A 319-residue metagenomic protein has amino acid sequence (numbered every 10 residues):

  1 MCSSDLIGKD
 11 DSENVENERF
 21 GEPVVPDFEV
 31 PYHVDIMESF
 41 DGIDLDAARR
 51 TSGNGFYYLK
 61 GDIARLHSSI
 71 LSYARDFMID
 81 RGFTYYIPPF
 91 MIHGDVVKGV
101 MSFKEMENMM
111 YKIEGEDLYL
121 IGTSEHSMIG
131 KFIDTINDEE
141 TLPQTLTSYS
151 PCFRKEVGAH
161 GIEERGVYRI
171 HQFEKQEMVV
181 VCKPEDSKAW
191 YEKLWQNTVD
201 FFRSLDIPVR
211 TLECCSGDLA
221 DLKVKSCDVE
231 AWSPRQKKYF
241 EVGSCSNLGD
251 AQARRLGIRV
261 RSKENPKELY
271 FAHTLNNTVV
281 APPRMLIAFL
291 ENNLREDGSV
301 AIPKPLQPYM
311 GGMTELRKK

Functional and structural regions predicted by a protein language model:
M1-S3: Short, small-residue-biased leader/transition segments that mark boundaries at the very start of proteins
D5-L6, A48: Short, flexible active-site-proximal loops enriched in glycine and acidic residues
L6-V25: Extended amphipathic alpha-helical scaffolds
R19-K319: TRNA-recognition modules of translation machinery and tRNA-sensing kinases, especially anticodon-binding
